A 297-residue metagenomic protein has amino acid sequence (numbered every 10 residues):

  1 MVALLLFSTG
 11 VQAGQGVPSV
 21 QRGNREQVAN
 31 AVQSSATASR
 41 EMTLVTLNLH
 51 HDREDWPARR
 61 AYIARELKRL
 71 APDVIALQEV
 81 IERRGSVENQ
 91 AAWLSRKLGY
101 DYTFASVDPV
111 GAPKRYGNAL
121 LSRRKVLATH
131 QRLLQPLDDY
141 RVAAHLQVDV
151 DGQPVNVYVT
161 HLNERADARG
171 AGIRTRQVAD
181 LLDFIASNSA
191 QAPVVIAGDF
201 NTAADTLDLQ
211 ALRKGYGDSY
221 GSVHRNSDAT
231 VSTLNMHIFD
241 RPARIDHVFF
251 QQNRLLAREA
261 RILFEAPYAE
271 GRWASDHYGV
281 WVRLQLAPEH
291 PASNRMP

Functional and structural regions predicted by a protein language model:
M1, F7-K97, V110-K114, A287-P297: N-terminal, active-site-proximal structural segment of metallo-dependent hydrolase catalytic domains
A13-Q33, A186-V194, T202-P297: Metal-dependent phosphoester-hydrolase catalytic domains
V20-R25, V32, W56, V74 (+2 more regions): Structured beta-strand-rich core segments of catalytic domains in phosphoester-bond hydrolases
M42-L49, I63-V87, L121, L146 (+5 more regions): Active-site beta-strand/loop signature of hydrolases that rely on acidic residues for catalysis
D55-A58, L133, A168-I173, R272: Short, solvent-exposed loop/turn segments at secondary-structure boundaries
K68-P72, S95-G99, V126, A186-A190 (+1 more regions): Sec-exported extracytoplasmic/periplasmic mature domains
A76-Q78, T103-S106, V195-D199, D218-S222: Active-site neighborhood of phospho(di)ester-bond hydrolases with catalytic His/Asp-centered motifs
H161-L181, A204-R213: Active-site-proximal segments of metal-dependent phosphoesterases and phosphodiesterases across multiple
